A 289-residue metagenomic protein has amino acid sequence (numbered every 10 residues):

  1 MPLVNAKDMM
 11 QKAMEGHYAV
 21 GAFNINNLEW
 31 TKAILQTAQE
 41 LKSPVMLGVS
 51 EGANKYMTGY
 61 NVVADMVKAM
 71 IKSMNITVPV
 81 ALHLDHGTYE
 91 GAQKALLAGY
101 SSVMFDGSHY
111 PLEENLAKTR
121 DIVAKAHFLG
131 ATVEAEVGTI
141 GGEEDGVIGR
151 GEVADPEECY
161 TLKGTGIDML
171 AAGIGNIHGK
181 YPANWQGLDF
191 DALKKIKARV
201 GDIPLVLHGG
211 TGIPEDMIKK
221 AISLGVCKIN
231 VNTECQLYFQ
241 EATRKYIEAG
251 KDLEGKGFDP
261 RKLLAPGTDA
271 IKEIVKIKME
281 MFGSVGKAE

Functional and structural regions predicted by a protein language model:
V4-G21, G257-D259: Generic N-terminal amphipathic, Lys/Arg-enriched alpha-helix
V4-K12, L28-A53, Y60-T77, H86-I203 (+5 more regions): Alpha/beta enzyme core
F23, N27: Conserved phosphate/anionic-ligand binding catalytic regions in large, soluble enzymes, centered on
D85, H208: Active-site glycine-centered loops adjacent to acidic/histidine catalytic or metal-binding residues that shape
G209-I213, V231: Short acidic/histidine-rich active-site segments
L237-Q240: Short, solvent-exposed beta-strand-terminating loops
I247-E289: Extended, intrinsically disordered, low-complexity segments
